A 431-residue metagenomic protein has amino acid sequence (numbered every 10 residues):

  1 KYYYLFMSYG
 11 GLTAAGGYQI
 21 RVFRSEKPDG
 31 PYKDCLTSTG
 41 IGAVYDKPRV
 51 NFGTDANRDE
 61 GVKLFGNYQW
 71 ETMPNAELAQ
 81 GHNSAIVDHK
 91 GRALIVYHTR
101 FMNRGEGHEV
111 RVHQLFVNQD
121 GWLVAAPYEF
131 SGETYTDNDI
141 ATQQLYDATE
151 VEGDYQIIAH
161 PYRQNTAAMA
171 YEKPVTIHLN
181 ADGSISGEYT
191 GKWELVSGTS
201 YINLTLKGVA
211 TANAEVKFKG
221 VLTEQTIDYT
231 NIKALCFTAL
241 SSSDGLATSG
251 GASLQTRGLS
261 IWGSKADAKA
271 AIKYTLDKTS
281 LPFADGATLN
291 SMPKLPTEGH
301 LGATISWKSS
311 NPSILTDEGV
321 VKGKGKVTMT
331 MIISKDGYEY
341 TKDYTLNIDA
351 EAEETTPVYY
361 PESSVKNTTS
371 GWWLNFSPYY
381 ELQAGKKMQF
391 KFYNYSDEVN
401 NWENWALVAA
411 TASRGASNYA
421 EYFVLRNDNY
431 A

Functional and structural regions predicted by a protein language model:
K1-D267: Carbohydrate-active catalytic/glycan-binding domains of CAZyme proteins, especially the secreted or lumenal ectodomains
G10, K391-E398, A410: Solvent-exposed strand-to-loop "edge" motifs in beta-rich extracellular domains
E152, K324-T328, G385: Extracellular Ig-like/FN3 beta-sandwich strand-entry sites
I202, E398-S413: Beta-strand acidic-aromatic groove motif in beta-rich domains, primarily in extracellular
K265-E354: Beta-rich interaction/scaffold domains
T368-Y379, N429-A431: Short beta-strands within extracellular/lumenal beta-sheet-rich domains
E381-Q389: Extended extracellular/luminal ectodomain segments enriched in beta-structured repeat modules
R414-Y430: Glycan-recognition/cleft segments
